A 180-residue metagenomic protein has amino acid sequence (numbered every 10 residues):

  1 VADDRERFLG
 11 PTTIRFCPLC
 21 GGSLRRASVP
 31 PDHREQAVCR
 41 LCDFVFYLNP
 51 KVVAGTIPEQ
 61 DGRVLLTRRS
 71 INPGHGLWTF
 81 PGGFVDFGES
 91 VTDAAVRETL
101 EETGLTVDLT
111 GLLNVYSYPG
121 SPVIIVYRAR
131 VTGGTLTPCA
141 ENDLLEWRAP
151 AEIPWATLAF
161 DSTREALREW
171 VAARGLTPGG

Functional and structural regions predicted by a protein language model:
V1-I14, A166-L176, G180: A broadly conserved sequence feature marking short terminus-proximal activation segments in nucleic acid-centric
V1-Y47: N-terminal cysteine/histidine-rich coordination modules
D4-R7, E59-E101, N114: Conserved Nudix-box catalytic region and its N-terminal flanking loop in Nudix hydrolases and closely related
I14, G22, R40-L65, F84 (+1 more regions): Conserved N-terminal beta-strand and adjoining loop/helix that marks the start of the Nudix/MutT-like hydrolase domain
A27-S28, L105-L113: A short coil-to-beta-strand element that immediately follows conserved catalytic motifs
H33-A37, V52, S121-Y127: Short beta-strand micro-motifs in enzyme catalytic cores
P58-E59, L66, A129, W147: Conserved hydrophobic "DFG−1" position in protein kinase catalytic cores
V115-T137, E146, P150, A166 (+1 more regions): Active-site-adjacent beta-strand/loop module that shapes the phosphate/pyrophosphate-binding cleft
